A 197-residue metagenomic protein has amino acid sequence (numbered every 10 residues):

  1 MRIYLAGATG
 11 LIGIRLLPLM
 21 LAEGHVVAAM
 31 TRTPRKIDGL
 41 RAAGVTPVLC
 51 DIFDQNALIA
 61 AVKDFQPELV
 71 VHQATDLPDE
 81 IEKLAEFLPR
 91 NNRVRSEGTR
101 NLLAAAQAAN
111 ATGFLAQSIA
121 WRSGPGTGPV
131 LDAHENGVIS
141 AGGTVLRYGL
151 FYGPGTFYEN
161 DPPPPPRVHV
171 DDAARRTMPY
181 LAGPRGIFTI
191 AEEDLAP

Functional and structural regions predicted by a protein language model:
R2-H25: N-terminal Rossmann NAD(P)H-binding glycine-rich loop of SDR-like oxidoreductase domains
A6, M30, V70-A74, F114-A120 (+1 more regions): SDR active-site strand-loop-helix element
H25-R32: Conserved glycine-rich Rossmann-like NAD(P)H-binding loop of the short-chain dehydrogenase/reductase
A28, V48, T144: Conserved beta-strand positions in the Rossmann-like core of class I SAM-dependent methyltransferases
R35-R41, V45-E97: NAD(P)H-binding glycine-rich loop region in Rossmannoid oxidoreductase-like domains and their noncatalytic homologs
A74-A133: Conserved Rossmann-fold NAD(P)-dependent oxidoreductase catalytic core, especially the SDR/UDP-sugar
T112-G113, Q117-W121, A133-G155: Conserved beta-loop-beta element that borders a ligand/cofactor-binding pocket
P154, P164-L195: Alpha-helical substrate-binding/gating segment
